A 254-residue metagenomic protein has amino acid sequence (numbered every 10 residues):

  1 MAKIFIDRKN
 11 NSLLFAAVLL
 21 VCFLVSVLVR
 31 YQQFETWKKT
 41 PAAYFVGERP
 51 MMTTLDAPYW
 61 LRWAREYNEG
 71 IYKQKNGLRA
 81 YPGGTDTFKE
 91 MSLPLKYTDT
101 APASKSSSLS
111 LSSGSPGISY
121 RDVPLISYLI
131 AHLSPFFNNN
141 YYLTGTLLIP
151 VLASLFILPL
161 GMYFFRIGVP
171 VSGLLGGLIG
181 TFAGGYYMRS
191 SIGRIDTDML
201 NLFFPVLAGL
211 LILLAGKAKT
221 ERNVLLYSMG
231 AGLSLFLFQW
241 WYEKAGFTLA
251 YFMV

Functional and structural regions predicted by a protein language model:
M1-A16, G114-I118, P124-Y128, T144-T146 (+4 more regions): Membrane-embedded, hydrophobic transmembrane alpha-helices
M1-Y44, R166, L174: Start-transfer (signal-anchor) and selected internal transmembrane alpha helices of multi-pass inner/ER membrane
L24-S154, A183, D196, F203: Membrane-interface coil-to-helix junctions
S26, F34, L147-Y163, V171-V254: Membrane-embedded helix bundles of polyisoprenyl
M52, G161, G168: General nucleic-acid-binding
F136-N140, F165-V171: Secondary-structure transition/capping motifs at alpha-helix termini and the adjoining loop/turn into the next element
